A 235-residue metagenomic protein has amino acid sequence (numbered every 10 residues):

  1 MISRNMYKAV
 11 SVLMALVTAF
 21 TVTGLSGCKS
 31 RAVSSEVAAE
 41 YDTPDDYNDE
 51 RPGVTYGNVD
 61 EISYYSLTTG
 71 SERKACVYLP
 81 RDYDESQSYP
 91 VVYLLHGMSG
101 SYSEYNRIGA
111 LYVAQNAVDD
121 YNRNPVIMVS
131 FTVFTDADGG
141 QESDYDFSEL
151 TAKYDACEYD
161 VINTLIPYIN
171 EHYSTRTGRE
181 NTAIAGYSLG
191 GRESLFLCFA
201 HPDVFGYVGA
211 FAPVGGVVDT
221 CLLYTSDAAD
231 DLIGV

Functional and structural regions predicted by a protein language model:
M1-S35: Gram-positive cell-envelope targeting signals
S30-S226: Non-catalytic cap/lid and distal C-terminal segments of serine-dependent acyl enzymes
Y224-V235: Single conserved hydrophobic/aromatic residue that forms the stacking wall/gate of nucleotide- or nucleobase-binding
